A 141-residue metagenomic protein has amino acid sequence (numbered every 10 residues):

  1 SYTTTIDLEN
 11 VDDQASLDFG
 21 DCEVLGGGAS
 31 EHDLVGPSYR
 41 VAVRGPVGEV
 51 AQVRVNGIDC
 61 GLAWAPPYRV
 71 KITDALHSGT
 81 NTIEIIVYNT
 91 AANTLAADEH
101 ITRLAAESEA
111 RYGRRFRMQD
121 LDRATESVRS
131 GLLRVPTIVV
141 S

Functional and structural regions predicted by a protein language model:
S1-T4, F19-D21, G27-G48, A65 (+1 more regions): An acidic-aromatic loop/edge-strand motif
L8-D18: Extended extracellular/luminal ectodomain segments enriched in beta-structured repeat modules
Q14, G48-Q52: Exposed beta-strand and adjacent loop surfaces of beta-rich binding modules that mediate intermolecular recognition
V53-G61: Short strand-turn-strand beta-turns centered on an Asx-Gly dipeptide
G61-R69: A short acidic/small-residue loop/turn micro-motif
R69-A75: Exposed aromatic-hydrophobic patches
